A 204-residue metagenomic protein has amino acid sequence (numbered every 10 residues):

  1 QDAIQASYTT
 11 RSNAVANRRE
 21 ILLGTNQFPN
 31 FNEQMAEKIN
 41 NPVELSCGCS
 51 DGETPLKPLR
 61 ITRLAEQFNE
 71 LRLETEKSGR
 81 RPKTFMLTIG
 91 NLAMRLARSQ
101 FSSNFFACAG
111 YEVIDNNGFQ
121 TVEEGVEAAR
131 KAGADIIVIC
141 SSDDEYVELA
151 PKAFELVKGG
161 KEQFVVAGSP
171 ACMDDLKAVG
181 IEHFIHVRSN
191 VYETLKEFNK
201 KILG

Functional and structural regions predicted by a protein language model:
D2-S141: Non-catalytic terminal/interface segments that mediate subunit docking, oligomerization, and allosteric communication
N91-L96, D144-E148, C172-D174: Flexible loop/turn segments at secondary-structure boundaries
F101, E124, K152, A171-C172: Short Gly/charged-rich anion-binding patches and loops
S103, A107, P151-F154, N199: Predominant activation on well-ordered alpha-helical scaffold segments within soluble catalytic domains
V122, E145-E155, T194: Active-site-adjacent beta->alpha loops and helix N-cap segments on the catalytic face of soluble alpha/beta enzymes
E127-R130, P151, E155, D174: Alpha-helical segments flanking ligand/cofactor-binding loops in enzyme cores
S141-S142, S169: Active-site-proximal beta-strand/loop segments in catalytic clefts of secreted hydrolases
E155-G204: Peripheral docking tails and interdomain loops at the edges of cofactor- or intermediate-handling domains
